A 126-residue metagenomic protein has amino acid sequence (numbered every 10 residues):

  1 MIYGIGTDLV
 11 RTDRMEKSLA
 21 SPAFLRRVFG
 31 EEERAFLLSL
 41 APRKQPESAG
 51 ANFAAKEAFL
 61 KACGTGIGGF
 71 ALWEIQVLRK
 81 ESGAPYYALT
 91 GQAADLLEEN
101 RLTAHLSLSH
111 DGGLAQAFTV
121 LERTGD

Functional and structural regions predicted by a protein language model:
M1-D126: Core catalytic alpha/beta fold that binds nucleotide/phospho-ligands
